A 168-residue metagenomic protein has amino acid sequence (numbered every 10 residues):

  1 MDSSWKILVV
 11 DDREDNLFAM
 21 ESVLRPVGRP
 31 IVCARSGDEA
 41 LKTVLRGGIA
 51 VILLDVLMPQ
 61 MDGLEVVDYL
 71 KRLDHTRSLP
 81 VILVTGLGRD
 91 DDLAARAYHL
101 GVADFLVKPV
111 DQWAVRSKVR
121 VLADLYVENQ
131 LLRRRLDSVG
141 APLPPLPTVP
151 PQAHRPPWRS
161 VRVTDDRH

Functional and structural regions predicted by a protein language model:
W5-K6, E14-V32: Two-component/phosphorelay signaling modules centered on CheY-like receiver
C33-K42, G63: Helix N-cap/capping motif at the beta->alpha junctions
G47-L54: Active-site beta3 strand of CheY-like receiver
M58, L70: Receiver (REC) domain active-site loop signature in two-component systems and cognate sites in sensor histidine kinases
P59, K108: A Lys-centered signature of the CheY-like receiver
E65, R77, G88-D104: Alpha4 helix (beta4-alpha4-beta5 surface) of REC/receiver domains from two-component response regulators
V84-T85: Hydrophobic/aromatic residues positioned on beta-strands within the core alpha/beta folds
V110-V119, A123: C-terminal output helix
